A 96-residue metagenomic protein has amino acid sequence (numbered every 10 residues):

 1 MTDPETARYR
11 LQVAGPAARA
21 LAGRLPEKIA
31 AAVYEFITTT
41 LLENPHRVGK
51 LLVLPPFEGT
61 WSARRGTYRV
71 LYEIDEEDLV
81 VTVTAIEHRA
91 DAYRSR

Functional and structural regions predicted by a protein language model:
M1-F36: Arg/Lys-rich, positively charged N-terminal/basic patches that mediate binding to nucleic acids
M1-R10, A31, H46, W61 (+2 more regions): Enriched for short, Lys/Arg-rich terminal
D3, G15, L25, N44 (+2 more regions): Intrinsic-disorder/low-complexity coil detector
A7, A20, T39, P56-F57 (+1 more regions): Generic hydrophobic-segment detector
P16, F57, H88: Residues that form or immediately flank small-molecule/cofactor binding pockets and catalytic motifs
T38-R64: A short, surface-exposed loop/turn module that caps and links secondary-structure elements
